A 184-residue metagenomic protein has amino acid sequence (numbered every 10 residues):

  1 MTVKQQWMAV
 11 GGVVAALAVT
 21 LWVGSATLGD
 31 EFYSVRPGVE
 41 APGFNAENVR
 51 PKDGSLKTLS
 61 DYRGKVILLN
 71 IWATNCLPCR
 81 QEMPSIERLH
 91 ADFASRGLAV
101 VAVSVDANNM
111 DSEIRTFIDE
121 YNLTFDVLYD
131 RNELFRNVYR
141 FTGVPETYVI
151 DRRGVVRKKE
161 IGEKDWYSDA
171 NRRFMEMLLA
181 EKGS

Functional and structural regions predicted by a protein language model:
M1-E47, D169: N-terminal targeting signals for export/organelle localization
N45-I67, H90: A short beta-strand-turn-helix
K65-I67, I71-N75, G143: Short pre-active-site segment immediately N-terminal to redox-active cysteine/selenocysteine motifs in thiol-based
I67-L69, V101-V103, Y148: Conserved hydrophobic packing residues within short motifs/helices of P-loop NTPase cores of ABC-family ATPases
I71-R88: Conserved redox-active cysteine motifs that mediate thiol-disulfide chemistry, especially di-cysteine Cys-X(1-2)-Cys
G97-D111, L123-N132: Thiol-based oxidoreductase modules, predominantly thioredoxin-like and allied folds used for disulfide exchange
R115-R153: Short, internal strand/loop/helix patches that form the active-site neighborhood or redox-interaction surface
V149-S184: Thiol-/selenol-based redox modules, centered on thioredoxin-like and closely related oxidoreductase domains
